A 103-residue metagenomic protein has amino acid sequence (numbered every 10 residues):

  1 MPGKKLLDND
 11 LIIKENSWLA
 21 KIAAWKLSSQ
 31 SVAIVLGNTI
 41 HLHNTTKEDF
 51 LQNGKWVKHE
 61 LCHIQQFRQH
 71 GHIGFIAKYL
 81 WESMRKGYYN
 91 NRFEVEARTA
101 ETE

Functional and structural regions predicted by a protein language model:
M1-I40, V95-T99, E103: Auxiliary, metal-adjacent structural segments of Zn-dependent hydrolase domains
K4, S31-V32, G54-V57, Y88-N90: Generic secretory/membrane-interface signal
I13, V35, E60, G87-Y88: Intrinsic disorder/low-complexity signature
N16-K21, F50, G54, N91: Serine-centered coil/turn micro-motif
K26, L51, F67-E96: Post-HEXXH active-site segment of zinc metalloproteases
A33, T39-V57: Short pre-active-site segment immediately N-terminal to the catalytic Zn-binding motif
N44, I64-Q65, Q69, A100: Generic hydrophobic alpha-helical membrane-span motif
K55-F67: Active-site recognition of the HExxH zinc-binding catalytic motif
